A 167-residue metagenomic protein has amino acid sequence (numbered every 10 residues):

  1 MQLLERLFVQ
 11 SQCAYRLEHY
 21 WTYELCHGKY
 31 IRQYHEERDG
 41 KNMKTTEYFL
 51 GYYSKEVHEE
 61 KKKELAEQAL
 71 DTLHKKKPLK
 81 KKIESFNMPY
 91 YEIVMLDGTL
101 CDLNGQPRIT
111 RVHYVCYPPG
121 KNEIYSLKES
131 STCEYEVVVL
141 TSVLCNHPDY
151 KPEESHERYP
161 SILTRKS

Functional and structural regions predicted by a protein language model:
M1-S167: Long, low-complexity, largely intrinsically disordered segments of eukaryotic trafficking/secretory proteins
